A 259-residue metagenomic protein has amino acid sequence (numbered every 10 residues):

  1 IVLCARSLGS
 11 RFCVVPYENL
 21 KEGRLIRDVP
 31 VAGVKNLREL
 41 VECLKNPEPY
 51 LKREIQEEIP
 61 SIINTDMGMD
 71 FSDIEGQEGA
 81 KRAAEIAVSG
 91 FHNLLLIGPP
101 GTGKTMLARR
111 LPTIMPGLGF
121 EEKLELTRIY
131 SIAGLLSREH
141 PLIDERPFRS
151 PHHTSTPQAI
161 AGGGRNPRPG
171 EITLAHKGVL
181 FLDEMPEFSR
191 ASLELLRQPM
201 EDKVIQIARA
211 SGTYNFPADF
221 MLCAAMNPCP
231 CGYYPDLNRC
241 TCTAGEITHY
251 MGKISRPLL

Functional and structural regions predicted by a protein language model:
I1-L95, P99-T105, A208: Peripheral, non-AAA+ core regions of ATP-driven protein-machinery
Y17, D183-M185, A210-S211, A224-C229 (+1 more regions): A short beta-strand-to-loop transition that corresponds to the Sensor-1 phosphate-sensing loop of AAA+ P-loop ATPases
P49-I86, G90, G117-I172: P-loop NTPase nucleotide-binding/switch module
L95-R138, D202: Walker A/P-loop
G98, G162, E184: The Walker A (P-loop) glycine that initiates the GxxxxGKT/S ATP-binding motif of P-loop NTPases
F148-P151, R168-K177, I207-N227, N238 (+1 more regions): AAA+/SF3 P-loop NTPase mechanochemical coupling elements
H152-H153, R168-E201, Y233-D236, P257-L259: Conserved AAA+/SF3 P-loop NTPase catalytic/coupling segment centered on the Walker-B
E194-Y214: Conserved catalytic/switch belt of AAA+ P-loop NTPases
